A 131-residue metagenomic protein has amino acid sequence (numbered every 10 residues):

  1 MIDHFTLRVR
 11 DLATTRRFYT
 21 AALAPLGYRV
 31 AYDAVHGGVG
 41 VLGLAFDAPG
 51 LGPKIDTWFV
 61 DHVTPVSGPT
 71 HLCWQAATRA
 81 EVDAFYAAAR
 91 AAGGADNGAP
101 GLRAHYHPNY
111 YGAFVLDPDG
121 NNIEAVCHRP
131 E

Functional and structural regions predicted by a protein language model:
M1-R16, L72, R129-E131: N-terminal beta-strand motif that seeds the catalytic metal site of vicinal oxygen chelate
R8-K54: Core segments of cupin and vicinal oxygen chelate
R10-T14, L72-P118: Vicinal oxygen chelate
R16, A31-Y32, G68-Q75: A domain-level signal for the structural core that forms small-molecule/cofactor-binding pockets and catalytic centers
H62-S67: Short, flexible turn/loop "capping" segments at secondary-structure junctions
L116-E131: Short, contiguous alpha-helical
